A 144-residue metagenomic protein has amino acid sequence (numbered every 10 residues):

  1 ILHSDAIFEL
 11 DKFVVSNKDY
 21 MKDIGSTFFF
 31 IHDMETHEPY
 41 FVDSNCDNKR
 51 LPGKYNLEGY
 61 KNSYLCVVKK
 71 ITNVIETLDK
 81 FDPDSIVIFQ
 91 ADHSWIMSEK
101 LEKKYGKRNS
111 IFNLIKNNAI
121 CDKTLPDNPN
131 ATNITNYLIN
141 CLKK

Functional and structural regions predicted by a protein language model:
I1-K144: Catalytic domains that recognize anionic headgroups
